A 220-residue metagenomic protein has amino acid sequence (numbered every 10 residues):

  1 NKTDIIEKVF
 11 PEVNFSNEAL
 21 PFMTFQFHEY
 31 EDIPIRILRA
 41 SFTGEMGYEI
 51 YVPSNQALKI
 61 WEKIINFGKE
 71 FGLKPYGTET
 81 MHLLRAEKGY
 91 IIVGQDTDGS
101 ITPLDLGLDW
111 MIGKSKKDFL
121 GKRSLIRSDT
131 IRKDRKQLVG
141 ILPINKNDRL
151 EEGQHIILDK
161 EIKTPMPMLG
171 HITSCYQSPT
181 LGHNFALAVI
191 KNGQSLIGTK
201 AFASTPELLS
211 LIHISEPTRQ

Functional and structural regions predicted by a protein language model:
N1-L211, S215, R219: Conserved, structured C-terminal
